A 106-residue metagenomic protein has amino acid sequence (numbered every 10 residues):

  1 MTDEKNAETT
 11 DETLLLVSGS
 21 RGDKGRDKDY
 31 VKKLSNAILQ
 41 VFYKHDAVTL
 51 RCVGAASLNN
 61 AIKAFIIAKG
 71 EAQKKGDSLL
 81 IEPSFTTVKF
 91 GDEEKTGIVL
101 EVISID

Functional and structural regions predicted by a protein language model:
M1-T9: Long, polar low-complexity intrinsically disordered regions
D11-A47, A61, F65, K69: Conserved mixed alpha/beta catalytic, RNA-binding, or beta-rich assembly cores of soluble enzyme, regulatory
S20-G22, V53-A55, S84-T87: Short, ordered loop/turn segments at secondary-structure junctions
R21-K24, A56, S78, V99: Compositionally biased, intrinsically disordered low-complexity regions
A55-I81: Short, hydrophobic/π-rich interface segment
Q73-D106: C-terminal edge-of-domain segments
